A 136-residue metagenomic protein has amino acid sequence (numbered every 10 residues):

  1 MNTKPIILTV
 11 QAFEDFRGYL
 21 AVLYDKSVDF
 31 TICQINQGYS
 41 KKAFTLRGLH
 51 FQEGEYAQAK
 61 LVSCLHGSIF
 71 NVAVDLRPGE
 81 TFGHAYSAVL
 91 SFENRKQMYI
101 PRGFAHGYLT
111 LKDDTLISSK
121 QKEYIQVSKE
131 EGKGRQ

Functional and structural regions predicted by a protein language model:
M1-E93, D114, Q121-Q136: Non-catalytic, conserved peripheral segments adjacent to functional cores
L90-D113: Conserved metal-binding segment of the jelly-roll/cupin
